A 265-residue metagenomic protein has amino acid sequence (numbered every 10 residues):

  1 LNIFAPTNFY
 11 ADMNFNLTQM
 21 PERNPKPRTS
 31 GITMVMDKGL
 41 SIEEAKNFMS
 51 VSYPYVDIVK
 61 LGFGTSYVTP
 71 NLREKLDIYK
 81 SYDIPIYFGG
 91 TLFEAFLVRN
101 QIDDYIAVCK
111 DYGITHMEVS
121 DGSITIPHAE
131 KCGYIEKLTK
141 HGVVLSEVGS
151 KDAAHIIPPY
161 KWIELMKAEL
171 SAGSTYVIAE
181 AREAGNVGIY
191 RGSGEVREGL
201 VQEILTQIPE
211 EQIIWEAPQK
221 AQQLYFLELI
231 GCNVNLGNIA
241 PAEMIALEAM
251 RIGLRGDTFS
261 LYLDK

Functional and structural regions predicted by a protein language model:
F4, N8-I78: Conserved N-terminal beta1-alpha1 strand-loop-helix module at the mouth
Y10-E22, E203-K265: C-terminal alpha-helical cap/extension of soluble enzyme domains
T29-I42, G62-T65, Y87-Q101, E147-K161: Active-site mouth loops of central-metabolism enzymes
S30-M36, D57-L61, I86-G90, M117-V119 (+4 more regions): Hydrophobic faces of well-ordered beta-strands that scaffold small-molecule active sites in alpha/beta enzyme cores
K46-P54, T69-D83, D104-Y112, G133-H141 (+2 more regions): Acidic (Asp/Glu)-rich catalytic clusters
S66-I78, F96-D103, S123-G142, I156 (+3 more regions): Active-site-adjacent beta->alpha loops and helix N-cap segments on the catalytic face of soluble alpha/beta enzymes
Q101-I106, P158-M166, K220-C232: Catalytic cores of alpha/beta
Y112-I189: Conserved anion-binding
